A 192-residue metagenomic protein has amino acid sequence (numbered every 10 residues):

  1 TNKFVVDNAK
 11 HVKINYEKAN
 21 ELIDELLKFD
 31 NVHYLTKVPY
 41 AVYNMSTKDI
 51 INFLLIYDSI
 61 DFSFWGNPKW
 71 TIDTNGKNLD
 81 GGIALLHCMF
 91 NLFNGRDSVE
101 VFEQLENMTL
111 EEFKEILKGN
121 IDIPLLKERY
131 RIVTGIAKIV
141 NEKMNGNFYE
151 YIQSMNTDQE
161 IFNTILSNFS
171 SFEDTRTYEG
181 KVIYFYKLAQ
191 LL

Functional and structural regions predicted by a protein language model:
T1-L192: HhH-family (HhH-GPD) DNA N-glycosylase catalytic core used in base-excision repair
